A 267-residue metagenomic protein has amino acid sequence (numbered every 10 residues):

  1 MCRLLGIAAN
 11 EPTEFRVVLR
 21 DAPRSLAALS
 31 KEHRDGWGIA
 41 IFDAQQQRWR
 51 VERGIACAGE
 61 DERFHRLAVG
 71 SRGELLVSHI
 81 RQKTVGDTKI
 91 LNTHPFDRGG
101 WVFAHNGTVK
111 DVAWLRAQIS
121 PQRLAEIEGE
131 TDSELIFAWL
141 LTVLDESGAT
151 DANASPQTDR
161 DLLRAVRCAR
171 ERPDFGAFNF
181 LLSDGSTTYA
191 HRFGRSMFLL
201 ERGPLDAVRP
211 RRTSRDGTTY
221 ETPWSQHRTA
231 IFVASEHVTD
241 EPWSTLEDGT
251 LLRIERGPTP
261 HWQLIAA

Functional and structural regions predicted by a protein language model:
M1-C57, G249-R253, P260-A267: Extreme N-terminus nucleophile/cap motif
C2, W101-D111: Conserved beta-strand-loop-short alpha-helix elements that form and flank the Mn2+/Mg2+-coordinating active site
G36-E74, S78, R192-R195: Structured interaction and signal-relay segments at domain junctions
I55-L67, S78-G99, A117-R123: Short acidic (Asp/Glu) patches
L75, D151-G194: Catalytic core of PPM/PP2C metal-dependent serine/threonine phosphatase domains
Q118-L144: Long, charge-dense
I127-G129, G194-G217: Gly/Ser/Thr-rich active-site loops/lids in small-molecule metabolic enzymes that frequently grip phosphoryl groups
A207-T250: A conserved acidic, glycine/proline-rich C-terminal tail/linker
